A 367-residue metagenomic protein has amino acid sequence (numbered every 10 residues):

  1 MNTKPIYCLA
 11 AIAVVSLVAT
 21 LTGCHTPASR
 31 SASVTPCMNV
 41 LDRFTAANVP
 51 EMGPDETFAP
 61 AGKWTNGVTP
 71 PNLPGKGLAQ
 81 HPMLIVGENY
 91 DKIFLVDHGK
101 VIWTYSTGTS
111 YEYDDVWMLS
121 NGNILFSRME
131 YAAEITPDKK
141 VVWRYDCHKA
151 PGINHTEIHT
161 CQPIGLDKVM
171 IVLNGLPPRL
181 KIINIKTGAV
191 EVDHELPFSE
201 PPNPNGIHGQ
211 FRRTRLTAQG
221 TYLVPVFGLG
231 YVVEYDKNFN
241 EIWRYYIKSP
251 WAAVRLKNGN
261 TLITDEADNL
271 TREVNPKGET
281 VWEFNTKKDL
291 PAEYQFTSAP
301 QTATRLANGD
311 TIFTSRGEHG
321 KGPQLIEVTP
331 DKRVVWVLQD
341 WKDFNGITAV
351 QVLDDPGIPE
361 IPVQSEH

Functional and structural regions predicted by a protein language model:
N2-A11: Bacterial N-terminal signal peptides that target proteins for export
A11-V18: Hydrophobic helical h-region of N-terminal Sec-dependent signal peptides in bacterial secretory/periplasmic proteins
T20-G23: C-terminal motif of bacterial Sec signal peptides marking the signal peptidase cleavage site
H25-S31: Bacterial lipoprotein signal-peptidase II cleavage site
A32-H367: Histidine-/acidic-rich catalytic cores in large beta-rich domains
